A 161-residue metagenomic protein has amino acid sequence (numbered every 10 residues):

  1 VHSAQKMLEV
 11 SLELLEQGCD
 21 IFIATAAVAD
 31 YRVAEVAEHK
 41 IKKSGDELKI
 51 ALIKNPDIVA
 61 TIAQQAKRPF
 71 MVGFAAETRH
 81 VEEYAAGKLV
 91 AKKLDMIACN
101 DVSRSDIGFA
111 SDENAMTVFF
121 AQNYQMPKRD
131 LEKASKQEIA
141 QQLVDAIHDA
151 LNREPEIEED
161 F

Functional and structural regions predicted by a protein language model:
V1-A76, H80-F161: A cross-family phosphate/adenosyl-ligand binding-site feature
